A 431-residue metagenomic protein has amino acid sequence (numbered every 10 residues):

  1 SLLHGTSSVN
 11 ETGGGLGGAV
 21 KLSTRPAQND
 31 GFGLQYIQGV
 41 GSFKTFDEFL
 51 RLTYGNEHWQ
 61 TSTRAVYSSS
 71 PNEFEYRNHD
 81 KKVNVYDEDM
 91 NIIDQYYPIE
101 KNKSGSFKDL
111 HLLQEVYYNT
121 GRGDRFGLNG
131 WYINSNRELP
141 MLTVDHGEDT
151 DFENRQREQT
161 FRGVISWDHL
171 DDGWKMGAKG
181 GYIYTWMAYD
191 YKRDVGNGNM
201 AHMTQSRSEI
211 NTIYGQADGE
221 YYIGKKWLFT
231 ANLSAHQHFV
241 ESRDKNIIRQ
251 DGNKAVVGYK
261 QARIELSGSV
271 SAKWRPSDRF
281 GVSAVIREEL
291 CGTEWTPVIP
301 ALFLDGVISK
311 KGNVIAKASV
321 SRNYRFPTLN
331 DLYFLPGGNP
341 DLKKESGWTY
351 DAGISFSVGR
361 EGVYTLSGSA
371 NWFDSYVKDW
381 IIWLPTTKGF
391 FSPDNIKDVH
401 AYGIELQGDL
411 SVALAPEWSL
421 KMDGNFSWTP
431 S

Functional and structural regions predicted by a protein language model:
S1-L3, N10, G14-G39, E48-L50: N-terminal periplasmic accessory domains that precede and gate Gram-negative outer-membrane beta-barrel machines
Q35-I37, D47, Y97-N102, D145-R155 (+9 more regions): Extracellular loop and loop/strand-boundary signature of outer-membrane beta-barrel proteins
S42-S69, K81-N136, Q159-G173, Y221-F229 (+1 more regions): Transmembrane beta-barrel wall of Gram-negative outer-membrane proteins
H58-T61, G123-F126, G173-M176, K226-F229 (+4 more regions): Repeated loop/turn-to-beta-strand initiation elements of outer-membrane beta-barrel proteins
F74, K103-D109, R122-M176, Y184-N211: Flexible loop and strand-edge segments within Gram-negative outer membrane beta-barrel domains
N136, W186-A188, G292-V298, G306-D351 (+1 more regions): Surface-exposed extracellular loop regions of Gram-negative outer-membrane beta-barrel proteins, predominantly
R155-T160, Y182, D190, D194-S283: Outer-membrane beta-barrel transmembrane domain signature of Gram-negative proteins, especially the mid-to-C-terminal
R275-G281, S367, N371-Y376, N395-S431: Gram-negative outer-membrane beta-barrel transporters
